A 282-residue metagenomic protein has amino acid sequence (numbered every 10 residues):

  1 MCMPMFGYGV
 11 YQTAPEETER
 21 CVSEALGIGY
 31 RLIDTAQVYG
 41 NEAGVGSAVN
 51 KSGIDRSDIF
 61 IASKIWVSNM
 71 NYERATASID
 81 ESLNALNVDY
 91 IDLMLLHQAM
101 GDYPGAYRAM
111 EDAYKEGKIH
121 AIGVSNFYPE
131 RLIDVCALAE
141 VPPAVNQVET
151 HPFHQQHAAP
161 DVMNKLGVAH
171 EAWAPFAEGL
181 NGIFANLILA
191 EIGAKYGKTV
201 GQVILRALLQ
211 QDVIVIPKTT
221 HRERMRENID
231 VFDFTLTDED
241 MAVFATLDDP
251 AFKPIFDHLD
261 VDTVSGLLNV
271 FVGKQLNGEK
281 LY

Functional and structural regions predicted by a protein language model:
M1, A75-L95, D112-E116: CE4/NodB-like, metal-dependent polysaccharide N-deacetylase domain that modifies extracellular/periplasmic N-acetylated
M1-I59, F176, V272, N277-Y282: N-terminal binding-site loop/beta-alpha segment at the start of enzyme catalytic domains that lines or forms
T13-E16, T35-G44, S68-E73, A99-P104 (+2 more regions): Acidic-and-aromatic substrate-binding clefts and catalytic sites of carbohydrate-active enzymes
T13-L26, M70-L86, G105, E130-I133 (+1 more regions): Short, acidic/polar
L26, G46-D58, D80-N87, D112-Y114 (+2 more regions): Acidic (Asp/Glu)-rich catalytic clusters
Y30, V88-I91, I119, P143: A structural motif
R56-N69, D92-A99, N126-P129: A short, structured active-site edge motif that brings together acidic residues
Q98-Y282: Beta/alpha (TIM)-barrel catalytic core signal, keyed to glycine-rich beta->alpha loops juxtaposed to Asp/Glu that bind
